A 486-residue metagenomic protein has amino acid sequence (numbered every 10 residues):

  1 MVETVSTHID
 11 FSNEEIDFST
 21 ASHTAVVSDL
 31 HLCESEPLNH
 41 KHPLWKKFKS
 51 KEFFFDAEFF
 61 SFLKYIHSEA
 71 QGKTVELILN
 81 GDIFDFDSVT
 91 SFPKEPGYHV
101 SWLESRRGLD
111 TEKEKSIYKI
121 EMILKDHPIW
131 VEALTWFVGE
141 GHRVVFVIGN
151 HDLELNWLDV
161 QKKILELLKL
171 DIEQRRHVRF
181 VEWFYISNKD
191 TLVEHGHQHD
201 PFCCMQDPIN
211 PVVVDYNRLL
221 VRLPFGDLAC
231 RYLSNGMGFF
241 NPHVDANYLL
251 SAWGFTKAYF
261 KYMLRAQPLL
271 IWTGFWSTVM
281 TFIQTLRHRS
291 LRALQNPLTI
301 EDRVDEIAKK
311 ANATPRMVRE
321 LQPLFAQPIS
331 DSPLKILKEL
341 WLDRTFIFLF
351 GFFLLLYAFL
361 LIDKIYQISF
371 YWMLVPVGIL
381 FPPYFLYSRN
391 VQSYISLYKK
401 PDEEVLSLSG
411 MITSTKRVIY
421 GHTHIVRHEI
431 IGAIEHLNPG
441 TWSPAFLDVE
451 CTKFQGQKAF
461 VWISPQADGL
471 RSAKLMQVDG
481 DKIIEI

Functional and structural regions predicted by a protein language model:
V2-I486: Extended recognition/assembly regions associated with phosphoester-bond processing machinery
